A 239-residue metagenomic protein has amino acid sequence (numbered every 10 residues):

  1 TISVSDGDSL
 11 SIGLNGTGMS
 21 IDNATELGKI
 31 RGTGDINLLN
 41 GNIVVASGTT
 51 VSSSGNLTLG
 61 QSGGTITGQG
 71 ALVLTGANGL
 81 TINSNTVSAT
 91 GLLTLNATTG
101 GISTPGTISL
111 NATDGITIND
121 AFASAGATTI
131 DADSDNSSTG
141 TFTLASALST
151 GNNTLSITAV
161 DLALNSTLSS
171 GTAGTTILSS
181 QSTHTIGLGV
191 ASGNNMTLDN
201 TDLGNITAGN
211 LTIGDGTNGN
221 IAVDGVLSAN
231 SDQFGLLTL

Functional and structural regions predicted by a protein language model:
T1-L239: Extracellular lectin-like interaction modules
